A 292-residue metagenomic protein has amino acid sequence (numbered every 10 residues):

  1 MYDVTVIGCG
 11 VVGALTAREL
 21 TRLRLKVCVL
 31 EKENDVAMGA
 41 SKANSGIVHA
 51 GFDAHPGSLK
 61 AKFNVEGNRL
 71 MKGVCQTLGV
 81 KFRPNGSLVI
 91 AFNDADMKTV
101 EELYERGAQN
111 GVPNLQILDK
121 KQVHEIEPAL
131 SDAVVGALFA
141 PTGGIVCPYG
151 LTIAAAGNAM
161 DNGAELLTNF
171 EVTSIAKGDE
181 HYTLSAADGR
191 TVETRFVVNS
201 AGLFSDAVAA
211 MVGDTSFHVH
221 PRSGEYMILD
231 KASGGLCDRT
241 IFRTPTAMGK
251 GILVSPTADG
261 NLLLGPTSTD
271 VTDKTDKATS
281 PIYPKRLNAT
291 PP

Functional and structural regions predicted by a protein language model:
Y2-C28: N-terminal Rossmann-like FAD-binding beta1-loop-alpha1 element of flavoenzymes
V12, D35, F204: Conserved Rossmann-like nucleotide-cofactor binding loop
R18-E19, L78-R83, T191, F196-P292: Active-site substrate-recognition segment that forms the wall of the catalytic cavity or substrate channel
T21-A43: Glycine-rich FAD pyrophosphate-binding loop
L25-V27, N114-L115, V197: Hydrophobic anchor at the start of a short beta-strand that flanks the dinucleotide cofactor-binding loop
G46-I126, V135, G251-I252: Dinucleotide-binding Rossmann-like beta1-alpha1 core, especially the glycine-rich loop that anchors the ADP
K62-V65, I90-T99, L138-G157, L167 (+1 more regions): Short beta-strand to alpha-helix junction loop
L138-F196: Helical element adjacent to the flavin cofactor pocket in flavoenzyme catalytic cores
